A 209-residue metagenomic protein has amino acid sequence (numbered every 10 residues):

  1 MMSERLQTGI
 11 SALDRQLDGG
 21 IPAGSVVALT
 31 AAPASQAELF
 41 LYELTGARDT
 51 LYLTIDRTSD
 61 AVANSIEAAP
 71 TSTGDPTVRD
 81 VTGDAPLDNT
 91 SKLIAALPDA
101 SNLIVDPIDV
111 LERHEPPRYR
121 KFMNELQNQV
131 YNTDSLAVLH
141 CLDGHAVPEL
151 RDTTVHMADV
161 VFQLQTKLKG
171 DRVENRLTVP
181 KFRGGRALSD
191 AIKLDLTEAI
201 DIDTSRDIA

Functional and structural regions predicted by a protein language model:
R5-R57: Glycine-rich P-loop/Walker A and Walker A-like loops and their local beta1-loop-alpha1 context in P-loop NTPases
T8-D14, P86-L87, L142-G144: Short gly/ser/thr-rich secondary-structure transition/capping motifs
G24, R48-D49, D134-S135, M157-V160: Short glycine-/polar-rich loops that comprise or flank the Walker A/P-loop and associated switch/sensor motifs
L39-L44, S65, E125, L150-T153: A short acidic, amphipathic alpha-helical/loop segment
T50-L53, V138-L139, V160-L164: Short hydrophobic alpha-helical runs that function as membrane-insertion/retention elements
L51-P116: Conserved inter-motif catalytic segment of the P-loop NTP-binding fold
N89-M157: P-loop NTPase motor core
G144-D201, A209: Phosphate-binding/switch region of NTP-binding enzymes
